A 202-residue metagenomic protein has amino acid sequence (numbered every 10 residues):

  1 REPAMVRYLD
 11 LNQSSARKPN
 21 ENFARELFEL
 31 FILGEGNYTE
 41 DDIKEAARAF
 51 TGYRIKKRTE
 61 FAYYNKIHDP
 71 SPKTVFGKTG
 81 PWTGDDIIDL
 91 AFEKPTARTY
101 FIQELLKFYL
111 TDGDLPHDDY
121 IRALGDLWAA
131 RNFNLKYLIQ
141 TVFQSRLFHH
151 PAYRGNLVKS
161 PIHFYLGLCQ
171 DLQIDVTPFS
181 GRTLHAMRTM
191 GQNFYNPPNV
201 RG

Functional and structural regions predicted by a protein language model:
R1-L115: Non-catalytic, conformational "gating/processing" segments within enzyme and secreted inhibitor domains
K94, R98, I102-R131, K136-G202: Flexible, low-complexity segments enriched for small/polar residues
